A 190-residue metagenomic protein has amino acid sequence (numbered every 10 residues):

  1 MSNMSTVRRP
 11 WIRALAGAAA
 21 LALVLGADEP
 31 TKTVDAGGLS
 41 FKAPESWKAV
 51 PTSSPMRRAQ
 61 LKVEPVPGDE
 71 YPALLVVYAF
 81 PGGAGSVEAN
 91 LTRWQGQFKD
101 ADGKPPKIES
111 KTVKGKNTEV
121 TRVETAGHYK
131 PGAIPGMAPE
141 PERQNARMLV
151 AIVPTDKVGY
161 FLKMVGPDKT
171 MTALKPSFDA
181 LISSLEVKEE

Functional and structural regions predicted by a protein language model:
S2-A16: Bacterial N-terminal signal peptides that target proteins for export
G17, L23-T31: Bacterial Sec-dependent signal peptides at the C-terminal "C-region" and cleavage site
T31, A49, S110-T112: Beta-strand-rich interaction surfaces with strong enrichment in secreted/lumenal proteins
T33, G37, K42-G103: Secretory pathway targeting signatures of secreted, lumenal, and periplasmic proteins
G37, V66, F80-G82, A126-K130 (+2 more regions): Solvent-exposed coil/turn segments that connect beta secondary-structure elements in extracytoplasmic/periplasmic
E45, P55-R58, L91-V153: Signature of long, low-cysteine stretches enriched in small and polar/charged residues
W47, D156-E190: Surface-exposed amphipathic alpha-helical segments
S54, G68-E70, G83-V87, E142-N145 (+3 more regions): Solvent-exposed, acidic/flexible segments
